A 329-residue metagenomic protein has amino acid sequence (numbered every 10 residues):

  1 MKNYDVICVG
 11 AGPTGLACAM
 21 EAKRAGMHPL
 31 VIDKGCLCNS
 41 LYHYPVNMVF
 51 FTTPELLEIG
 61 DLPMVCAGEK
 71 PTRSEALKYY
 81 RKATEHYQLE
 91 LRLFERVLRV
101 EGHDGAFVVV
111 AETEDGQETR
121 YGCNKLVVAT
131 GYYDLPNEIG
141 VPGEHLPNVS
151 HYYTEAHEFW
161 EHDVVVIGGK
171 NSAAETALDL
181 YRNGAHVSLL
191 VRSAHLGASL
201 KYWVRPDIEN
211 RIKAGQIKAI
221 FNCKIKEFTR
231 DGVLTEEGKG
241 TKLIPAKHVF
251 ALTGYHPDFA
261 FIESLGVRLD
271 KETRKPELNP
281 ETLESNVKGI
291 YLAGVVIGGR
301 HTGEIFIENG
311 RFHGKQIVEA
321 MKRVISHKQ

Functional and structural regions predicted by a protein language model:
M1-V9, R24, N39, H43 (+6 more regions): FAD-binding core/adjacent interface of flavoenzyme oxidoreductases
M1-Y4, C8-K34, Y152-L196, E281-K328: Rossmann-like dinucleotide/flavin-binding elements
Y4, A11-L89, A174, L178-Y202 (+1 more regions): Beta1-alpha1 glycine-rich phosphate/pyrophosphate-binding loop at the start of Rossmann-like nucleotide-binding domains
G15, C38, F50, V100 (+6 more regions): Flexible, glycine-rich phosphate/dinucleotide-binding loops and adjacent beta-alpha linkers at cofactor/substrate
A22, Y44-M48, A106, G140-E144 (+5 more regions): Short, glycine/charged-enriched secondary-structure capping and boundary segments
Y79, D207, H313-Q316: Alpha-helical elements of Rossmann-like donor-binding domains used by nucleotide-donor carbohydrate transfer enzymes
Q88-D115, R120-C123, R182-T273, Q329: A Rossmann-like FAD-binding core segment of flavoenzymes
